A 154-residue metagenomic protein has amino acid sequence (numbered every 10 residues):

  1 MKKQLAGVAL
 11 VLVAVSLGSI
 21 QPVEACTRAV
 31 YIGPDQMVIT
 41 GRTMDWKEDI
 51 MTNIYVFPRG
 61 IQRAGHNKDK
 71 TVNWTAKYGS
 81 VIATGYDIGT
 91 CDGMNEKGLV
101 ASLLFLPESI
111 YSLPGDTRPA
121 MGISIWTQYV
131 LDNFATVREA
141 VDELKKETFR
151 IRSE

Functional and structural regions predicted by a protein language model:
M1-A9: Bacterial N-terminal signal peptides that target proteins for export
V8-G18: Bacterial N-terminal signal peptides
S16, R28-Y31, L131: Short N-terminal micro-motifs specific to bacterial/archaeal maturation and metal-cluster initiation sites
G18-E24: Membrane-interface motif at the C-terminal end of an N-terminal transmembrane signal
E24-P119, I151-E154: A contiguous strand-loop segment
D116-R150: Alpha/propeptide regions of enzymes that mature by internal proteolysis
